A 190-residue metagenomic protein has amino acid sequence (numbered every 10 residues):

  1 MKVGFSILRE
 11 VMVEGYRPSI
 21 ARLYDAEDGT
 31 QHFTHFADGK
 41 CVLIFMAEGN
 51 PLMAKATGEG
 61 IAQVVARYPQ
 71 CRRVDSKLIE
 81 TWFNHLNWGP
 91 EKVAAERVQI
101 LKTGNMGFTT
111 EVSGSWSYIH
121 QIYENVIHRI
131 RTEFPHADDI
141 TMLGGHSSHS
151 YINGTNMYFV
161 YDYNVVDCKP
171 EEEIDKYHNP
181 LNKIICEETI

Functional and structural regions predicted by a protein language model:
F5-I184: C-terminal substrate-recognition/cap domain of FAD-linked oxidoreductases
C186-I190: Alpha-helix capping/hinge segments and adjacent helical runs
